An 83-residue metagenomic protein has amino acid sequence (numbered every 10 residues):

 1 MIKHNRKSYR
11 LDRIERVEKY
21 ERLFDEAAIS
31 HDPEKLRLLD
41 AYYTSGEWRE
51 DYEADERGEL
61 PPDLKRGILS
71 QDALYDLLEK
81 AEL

Functional and structural regions predicted by a protein language model:
M1-D12, Y52-D55, R66, E79-E82: Terminal, compositionally biased segments
I2-A28: Short terminal alpha-helical segments
E21-A28, D40-Y43, L78, E82: A structural signal for well-ordered alpha-helices, especially hydrophobic packing surfaces of coiled-coils
P33-D40: Short amphipathic alpha-helical coiled-coil/interface segments
A41-E79: Long, low-complexity or tandemly repetitive, helically biased scaffold regions used for multimeric assembly/adhesion
